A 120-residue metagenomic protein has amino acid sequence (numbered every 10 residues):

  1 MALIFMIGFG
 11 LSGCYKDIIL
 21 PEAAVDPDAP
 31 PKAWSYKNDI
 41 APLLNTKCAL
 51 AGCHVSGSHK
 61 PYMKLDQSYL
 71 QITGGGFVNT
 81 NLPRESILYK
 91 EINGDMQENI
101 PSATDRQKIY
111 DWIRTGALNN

Functional and structural regions predicted by a protein language model:
M1-C14: Sec-dependent bacterial lipoprotein signal peptides
C14-N120: Aromatic- and Gly/Pro-enriched helix-to-coil junctions and flexible linker segments
